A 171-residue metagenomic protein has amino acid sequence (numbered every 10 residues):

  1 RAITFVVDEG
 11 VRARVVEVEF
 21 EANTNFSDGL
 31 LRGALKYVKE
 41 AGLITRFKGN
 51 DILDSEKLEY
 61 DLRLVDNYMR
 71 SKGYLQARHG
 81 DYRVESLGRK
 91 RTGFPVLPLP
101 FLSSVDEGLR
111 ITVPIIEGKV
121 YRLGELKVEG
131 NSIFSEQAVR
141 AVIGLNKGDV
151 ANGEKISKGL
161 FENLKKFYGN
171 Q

Functional and structural regions predicted by a protein language model:
R1-Q171: Periplasmic polypeptide-binding modules associated with outer-membrane biogenesis and secretion
